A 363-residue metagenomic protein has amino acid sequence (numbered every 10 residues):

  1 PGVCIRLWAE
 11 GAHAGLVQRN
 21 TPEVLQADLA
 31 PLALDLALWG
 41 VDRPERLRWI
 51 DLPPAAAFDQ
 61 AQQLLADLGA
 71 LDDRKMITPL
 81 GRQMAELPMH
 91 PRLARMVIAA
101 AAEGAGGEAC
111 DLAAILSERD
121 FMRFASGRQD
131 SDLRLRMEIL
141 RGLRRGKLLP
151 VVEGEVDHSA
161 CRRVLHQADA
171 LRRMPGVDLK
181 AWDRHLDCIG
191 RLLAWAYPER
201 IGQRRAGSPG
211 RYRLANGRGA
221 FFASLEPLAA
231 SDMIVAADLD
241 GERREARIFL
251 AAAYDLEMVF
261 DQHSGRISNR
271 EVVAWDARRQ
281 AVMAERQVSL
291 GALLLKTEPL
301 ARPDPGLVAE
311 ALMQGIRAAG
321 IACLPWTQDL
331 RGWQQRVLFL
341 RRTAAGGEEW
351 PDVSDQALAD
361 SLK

Functional and structural regions predicted by a protein language model:
P1, I77-R82, H90, D157-H158 (+1 more regions): Residue-level signal for threonine
I5-L7, A12-R144, L165-A168, R172-P175 (+3 more regions): C-terminal accessory/connector segments of nucleic-acid motor ATPases
G107-R211, N216, D232-K363: Acidic, serine/threonine- and proline-rich low-complexity intrinsically disordered segments
L225-A229: A short, sequence-level motif marking secondary-structure junctions
